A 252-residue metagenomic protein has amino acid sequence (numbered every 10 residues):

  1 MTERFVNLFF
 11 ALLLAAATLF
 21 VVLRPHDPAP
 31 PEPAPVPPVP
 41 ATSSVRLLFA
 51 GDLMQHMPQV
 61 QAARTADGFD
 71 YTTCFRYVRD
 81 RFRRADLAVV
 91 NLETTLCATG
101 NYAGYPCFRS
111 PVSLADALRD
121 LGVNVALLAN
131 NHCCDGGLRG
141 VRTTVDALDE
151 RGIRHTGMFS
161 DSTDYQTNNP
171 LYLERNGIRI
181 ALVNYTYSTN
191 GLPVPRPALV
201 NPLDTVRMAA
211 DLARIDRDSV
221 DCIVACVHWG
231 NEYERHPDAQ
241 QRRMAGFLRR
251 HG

Functional and structural regions predicted by a protein language model:
M1-R4: N-terminal hydrophobic targeting signals that begin at the initiator methionine
V6-A15, L19-G252: Acidic, metal/ion-coordinating pockets
